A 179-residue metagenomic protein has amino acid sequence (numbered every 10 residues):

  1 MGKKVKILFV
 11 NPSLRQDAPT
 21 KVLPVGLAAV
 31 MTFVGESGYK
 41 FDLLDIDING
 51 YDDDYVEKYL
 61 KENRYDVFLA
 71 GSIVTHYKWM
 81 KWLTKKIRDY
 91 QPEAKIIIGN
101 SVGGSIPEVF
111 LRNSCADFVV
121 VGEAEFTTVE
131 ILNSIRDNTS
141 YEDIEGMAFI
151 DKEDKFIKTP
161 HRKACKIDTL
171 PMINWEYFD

Functional and structural regions predicted by a protein language model:
G2-L8, S13-R15, I144, I150-D179: N-terminal [4Fe-4S]-dependent radical SAM core
Q16-L27: Glycine- and acidic-residue-enriched helix-capping/strand-helix junction motifs
P19, M80, T169: Short acidic, gly/pro-rich beta-turn/loop elements at beta-sheet edges and active-site/ligand-binding grooves
A28-T32: Histidine-anchored nucleotide/phosphate-binding helix
F33-K163: Glycine-rich beta-alpha loop elements in corrinoid/cobalamin-binding modules across cobalamin-dependent enzymes
